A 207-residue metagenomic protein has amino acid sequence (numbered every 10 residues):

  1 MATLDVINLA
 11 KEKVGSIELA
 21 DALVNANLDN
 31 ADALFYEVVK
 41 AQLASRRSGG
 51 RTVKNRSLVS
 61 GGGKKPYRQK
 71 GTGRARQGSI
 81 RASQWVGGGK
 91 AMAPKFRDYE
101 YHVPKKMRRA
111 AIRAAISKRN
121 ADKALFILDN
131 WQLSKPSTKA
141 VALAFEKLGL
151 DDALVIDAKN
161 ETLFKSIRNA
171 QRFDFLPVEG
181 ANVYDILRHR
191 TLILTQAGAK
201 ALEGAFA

Functional and structural regions predicted by a protein language model:
M1-S48, A93-A207: Extended polybasic, low-complexity segments that bind anionic RNA or targeting/receptor surfaces
V53-M92: Glycine/serine-rich anion-binding loops at beta->alpha junctions that coordinate negatively charged ligand groups
